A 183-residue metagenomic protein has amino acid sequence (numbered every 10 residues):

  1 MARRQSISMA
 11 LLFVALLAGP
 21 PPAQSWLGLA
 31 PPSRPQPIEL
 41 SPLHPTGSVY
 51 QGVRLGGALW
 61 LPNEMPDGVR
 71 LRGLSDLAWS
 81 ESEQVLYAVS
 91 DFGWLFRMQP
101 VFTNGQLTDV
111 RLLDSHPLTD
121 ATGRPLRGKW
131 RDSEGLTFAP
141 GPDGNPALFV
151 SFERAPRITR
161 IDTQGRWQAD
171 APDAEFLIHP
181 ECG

Functional and structural regions predicted by a protein language model:
A2, S6, F13-G183: Sequence/structural signature of beta-propeller domains
